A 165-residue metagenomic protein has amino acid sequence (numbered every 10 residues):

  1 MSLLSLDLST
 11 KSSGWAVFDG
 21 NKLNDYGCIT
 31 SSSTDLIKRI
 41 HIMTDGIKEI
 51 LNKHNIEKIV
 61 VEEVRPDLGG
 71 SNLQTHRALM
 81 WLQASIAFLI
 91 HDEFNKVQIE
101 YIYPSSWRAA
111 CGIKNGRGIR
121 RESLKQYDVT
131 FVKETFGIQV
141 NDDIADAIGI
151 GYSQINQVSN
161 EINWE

Functional and structural regions predicted by a protein language model:
M1-E165: Phosphate- and other anionic-substrate recognition elements at nucleic-acid/protein interfaces
